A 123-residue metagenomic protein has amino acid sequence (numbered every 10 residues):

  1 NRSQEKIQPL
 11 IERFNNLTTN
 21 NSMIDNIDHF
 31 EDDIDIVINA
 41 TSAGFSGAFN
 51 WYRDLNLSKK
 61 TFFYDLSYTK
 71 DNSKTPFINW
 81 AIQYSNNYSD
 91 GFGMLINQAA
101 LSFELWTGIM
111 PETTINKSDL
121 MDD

Functional and structural regions predicted by a protein language model:
N1-F14: NAD(P)-binding Rossmann-fold cofactor-contacting core
I11-E12, F49-R53, T75-N79: Short amphipathic alpha-helical segments
N16-I34: Short acidic low-complexity segments
D33, G44-L66: Rossmann-fold NAD(P) dinucleotide-binding segment
T41-S42, F92: Conserved NAD(P)H cofactor-binding loop of Rossmann-fold oxidoreductase domains
T61-T113, K117: Rossmann-fold NAD(P)-binding glycine/threonine-rich loop
S118-D123: C-terminal hydrophobic helical "lid"/dimerization subdomain of Rossmann-like NAD(P)H-dependent oxidoreductases
